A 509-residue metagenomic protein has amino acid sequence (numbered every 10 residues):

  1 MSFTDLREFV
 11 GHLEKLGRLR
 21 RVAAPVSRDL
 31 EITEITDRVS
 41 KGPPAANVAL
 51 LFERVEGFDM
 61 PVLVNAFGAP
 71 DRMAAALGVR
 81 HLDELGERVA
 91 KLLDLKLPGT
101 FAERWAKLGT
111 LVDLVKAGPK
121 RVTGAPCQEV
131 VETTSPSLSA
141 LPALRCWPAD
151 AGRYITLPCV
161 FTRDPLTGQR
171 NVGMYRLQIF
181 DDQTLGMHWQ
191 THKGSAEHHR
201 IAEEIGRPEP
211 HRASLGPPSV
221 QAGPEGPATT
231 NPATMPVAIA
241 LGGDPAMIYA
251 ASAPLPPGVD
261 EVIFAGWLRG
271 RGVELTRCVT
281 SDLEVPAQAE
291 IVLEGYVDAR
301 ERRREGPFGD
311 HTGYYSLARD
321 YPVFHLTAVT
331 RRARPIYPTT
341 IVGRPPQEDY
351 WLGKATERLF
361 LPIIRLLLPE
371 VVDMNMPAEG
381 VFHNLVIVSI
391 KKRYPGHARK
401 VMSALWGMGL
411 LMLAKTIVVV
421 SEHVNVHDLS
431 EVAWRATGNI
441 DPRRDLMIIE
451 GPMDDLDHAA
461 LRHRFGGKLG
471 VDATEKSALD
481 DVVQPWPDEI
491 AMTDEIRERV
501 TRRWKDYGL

Functional and structural regions predicted by a protein language model:
M1-R207, N231-L509: Extended, highly charged
R207-P232: Intrinsic disorder/low-complexity segments
